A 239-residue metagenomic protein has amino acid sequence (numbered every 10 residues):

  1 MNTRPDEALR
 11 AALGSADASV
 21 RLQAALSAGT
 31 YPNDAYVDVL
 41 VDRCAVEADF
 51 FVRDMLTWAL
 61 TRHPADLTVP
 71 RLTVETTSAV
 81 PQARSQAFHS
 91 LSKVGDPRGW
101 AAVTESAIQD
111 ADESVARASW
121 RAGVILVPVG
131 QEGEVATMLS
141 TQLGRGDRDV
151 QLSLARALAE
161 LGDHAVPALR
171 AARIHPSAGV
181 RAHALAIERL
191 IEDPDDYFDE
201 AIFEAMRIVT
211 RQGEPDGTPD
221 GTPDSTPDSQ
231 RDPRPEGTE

Functional and structural regions predicted by a protein language model:
M1-A12, Y31-V46, A65-T77, D96-Q109 (+3 more regions): Amphipathic alpha-helical scaffolding segments comprising HEAT/armadillo-like alpha-solenoid repeats
M1-V52, R62, A171-I174, A182-E239: N-terminal alpha-helical scaffold/docking segments in eukaryotic complex subunits
A16-D17, A48-D49, A79-V80, A111-D112 (+2 more regions): Short inter-helical turns and helix N-cap capping residues of alpha-solenoid HEAT/ARM repeat scaffolds
A24, L56, A87, S119 (+2 more regions): Conserved hydrophobic register position within alpha-solenoid helical repeats
L56, K93, A157-E160, A184-D193: TPR/TPR-like alpha-solenoid helical repeat scaffolds
P81, H89, K93, E105 (+2 more regions): Alpha-helical adaptor scaffolds
